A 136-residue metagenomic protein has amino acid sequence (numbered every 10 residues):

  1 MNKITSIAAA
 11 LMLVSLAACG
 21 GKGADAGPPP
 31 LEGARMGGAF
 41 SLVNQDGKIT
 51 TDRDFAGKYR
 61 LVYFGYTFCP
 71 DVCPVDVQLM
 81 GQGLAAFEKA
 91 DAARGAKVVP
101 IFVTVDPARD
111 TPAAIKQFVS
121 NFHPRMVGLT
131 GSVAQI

Functional and structural regions predicted by a protein language model:
M1-A8: Bacterial N-terminal signal peptides that target proteins for export
A9-L13: Hydrophobic helical h-region of N-terminal Sec-dependent signal peptides in bacterial secretory/periplasmic proteins
S15-A18: C-terminal motif of bacterial Sec signal peptides marking the signal peptidase cleavage site
G23-R53, Q78, Q82: N-terminal "domain-start" segment that seeds a small globular fold
R35-G37, F55-L61, G95-P100, D110-A113 (+1 more regions): Extracytoplasmic
D52-D76, M80: Short active-site neighborhood of thiol/selenol oxidoreductases, capturing the structured segment around
Y59, V75-F102: Conserved helix-turn-beta segment immediately C-terminal to the redox Cys motif in thioredoxin-like folds
K116-I136: Short, internal strand/loop/helix patches that form the active-site neighborhood or redox-interaction surface
